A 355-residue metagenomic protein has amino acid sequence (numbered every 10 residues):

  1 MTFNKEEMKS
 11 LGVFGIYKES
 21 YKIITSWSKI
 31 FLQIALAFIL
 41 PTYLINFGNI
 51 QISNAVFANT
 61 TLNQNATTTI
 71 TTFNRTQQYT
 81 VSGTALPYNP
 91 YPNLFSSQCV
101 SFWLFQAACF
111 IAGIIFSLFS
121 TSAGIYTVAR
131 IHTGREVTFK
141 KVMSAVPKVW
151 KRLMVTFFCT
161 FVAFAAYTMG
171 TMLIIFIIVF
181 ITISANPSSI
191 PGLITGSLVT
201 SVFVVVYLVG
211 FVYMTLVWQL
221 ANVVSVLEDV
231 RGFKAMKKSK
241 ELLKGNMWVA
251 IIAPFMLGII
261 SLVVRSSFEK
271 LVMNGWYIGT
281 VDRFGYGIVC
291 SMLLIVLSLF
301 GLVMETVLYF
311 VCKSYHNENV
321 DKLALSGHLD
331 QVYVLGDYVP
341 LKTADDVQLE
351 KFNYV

Functional and structural regions predicted by a protein language model:
T2, K9-G15, R135-F139, M143: Matrix-facing interhelical linker segments
T2-M8, G15, E19, A35 (+7 more regions): Juxtamembrane transition segments at transmembrane-helix termini in multipass membrane proteins
G12, I16, C99-W103, W150 (+1 more regions): Primarily residues marking transmembrane-helix entry/exit sites
K22-L36, K151-V155, M247-I252: Membrane-interface helix starts
T25-S26, T133, P147-K148, L227 (+2 more regions): Residues at helix-coil transition
N89-G113: Membrane-embedded or membrane-proximal helical elements that form or frame transporter/channel pores
A107-V205, V209-S225, G232: Eukaryotic endomembrane system proteins
